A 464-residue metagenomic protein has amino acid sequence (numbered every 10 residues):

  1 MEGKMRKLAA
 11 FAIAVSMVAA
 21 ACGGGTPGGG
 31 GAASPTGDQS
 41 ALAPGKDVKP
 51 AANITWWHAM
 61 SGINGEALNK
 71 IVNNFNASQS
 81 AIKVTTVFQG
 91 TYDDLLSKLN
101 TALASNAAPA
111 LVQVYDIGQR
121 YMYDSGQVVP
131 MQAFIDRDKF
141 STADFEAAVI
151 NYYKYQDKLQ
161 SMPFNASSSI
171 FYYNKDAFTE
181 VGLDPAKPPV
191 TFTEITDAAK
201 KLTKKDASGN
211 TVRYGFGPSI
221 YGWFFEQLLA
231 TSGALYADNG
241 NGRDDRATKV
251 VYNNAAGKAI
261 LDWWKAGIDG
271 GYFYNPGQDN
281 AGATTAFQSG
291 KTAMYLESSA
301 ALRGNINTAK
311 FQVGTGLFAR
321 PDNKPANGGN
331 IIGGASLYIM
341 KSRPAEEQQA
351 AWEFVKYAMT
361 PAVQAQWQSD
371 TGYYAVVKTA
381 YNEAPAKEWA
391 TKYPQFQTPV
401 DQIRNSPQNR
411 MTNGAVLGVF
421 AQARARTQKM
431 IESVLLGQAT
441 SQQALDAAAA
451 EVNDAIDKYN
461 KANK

Functional and structural regions predicted by a protein language model:
M1-I54, A77, Q443-D446, A450-K464: Short, low-complexity disordered leader/linker segments with a strong preference for bacterial N-terminal type II
S34-K46, D116-I170, T196, Q227-T231 (+4 more regions): Hinge/lid segment of periplasmic solute-binding proteins
N73-F145, T179-G182, K187, T284-A286 (+4 more regions): Extracytoplasmic "Venus flytrap"/periplasmic binding protein-like
A77-S78, D157, V181, D262 (+4 more regions): Extracytoplasmic/periplasmic substrate-recognition and gating elements
A110, F140-A177, R213-G215, K324-N330 (+1 more regions): A structural signal for short loop-to-beta-strand junctions that line the ligand-binding cleft of periplasmic/secreted
A148, G316-F318, S369-A425, S433 (+1 more regions): Long, aromatic- and glycine/proline-rich binding clefts that accommodate carbohydrate-like moieties
Y155-F164, S169, T179, T193-K249 (+1 more regions): Extracytoplasmic/periplasmic solute-binding protein
D197-K201, G242-P276: Glycine-centered hinge/linker elements that transmit conformational signals in sensory and ligand-binding systems
